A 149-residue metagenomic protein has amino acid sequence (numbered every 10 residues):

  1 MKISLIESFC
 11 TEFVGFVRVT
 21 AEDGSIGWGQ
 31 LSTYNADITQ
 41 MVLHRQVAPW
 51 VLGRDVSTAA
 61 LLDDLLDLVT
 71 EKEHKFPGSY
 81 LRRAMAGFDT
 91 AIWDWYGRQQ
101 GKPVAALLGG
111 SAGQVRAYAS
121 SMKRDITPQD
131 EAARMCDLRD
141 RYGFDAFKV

Functional and structural regions predicted by a protein language model:
M1-S32: Structured beta-strand/loop patches that form or line metal/cofactor-binding pockets in enzymes
F9-C10, L108-S111, D140: Solvent-exposed alpha-helices and their adjacent loops that cap or buttress functional pockets in soluble metabolic
T11-V14, Q30-I38, S120-D125: Glycine-rich phosphate/pyrophosphate-binding beta-alpha loops
T20-Q99: Metal- or metallocofactor-binding catalytic centers and their adjacent structured scaffolds across diverse enzyme
Y80, A84-M85, G109, K123-D130: Short, well-structured alpha-helical patches and their helix-loop capping segments that border functional surfaces
D89-D125: Glycine-rich, aromatic-flanked loop segments that form ligand/cofactor-binding clefts across common enzyme folds
G113-V149: Metal-dependent enolase-superfamily TIM-barrel catalytic cores that perform enediolate-based chemistry
